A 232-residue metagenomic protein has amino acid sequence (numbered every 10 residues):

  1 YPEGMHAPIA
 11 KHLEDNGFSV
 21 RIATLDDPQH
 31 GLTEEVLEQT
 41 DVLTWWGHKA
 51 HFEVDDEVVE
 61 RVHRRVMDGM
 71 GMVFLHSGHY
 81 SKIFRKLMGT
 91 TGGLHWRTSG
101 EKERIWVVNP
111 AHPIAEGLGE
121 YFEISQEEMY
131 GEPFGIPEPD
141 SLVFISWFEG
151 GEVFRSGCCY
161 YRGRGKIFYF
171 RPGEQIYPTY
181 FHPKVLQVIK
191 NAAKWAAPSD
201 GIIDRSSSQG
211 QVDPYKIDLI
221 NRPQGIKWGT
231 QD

Functional and structural regions predicted by a protein language model:
Y1, V54, Y180-K184: Extracytoplasmic/periplasmic, Sec-exported soluble proteins
P2-S81: Helical hinge/lid and interdomain linker segments adjacent to catalytic or ligand-binding clefts that mediate domain
L13-E14, L94-R171, P223: Catalytic beta-strand/loop cores that center a nucleophilic Ser/Cys/Thr and support acyl-enzyme chemistry
D15, T24, T98, F154 (+1 more regions): Extracellular ligand-binding/catalytic regions of CAZymes and related secreted enzymes and adhesion modules
L32-E38, F134, R162, K184: Structural motif
F52-L118: A glycine-rich, often tryptophan-bearing local segment used as a flexible ligand/cofactor-contacting loop or short
H76-H79, G150-E152, E174: His-enriched metal-coordination microenvironments in redox/metal-binding proteins
K82, I124, I176-T179: A short local loop/turn or secondary-structure capping micro-motif enriched for an aromatic residue
